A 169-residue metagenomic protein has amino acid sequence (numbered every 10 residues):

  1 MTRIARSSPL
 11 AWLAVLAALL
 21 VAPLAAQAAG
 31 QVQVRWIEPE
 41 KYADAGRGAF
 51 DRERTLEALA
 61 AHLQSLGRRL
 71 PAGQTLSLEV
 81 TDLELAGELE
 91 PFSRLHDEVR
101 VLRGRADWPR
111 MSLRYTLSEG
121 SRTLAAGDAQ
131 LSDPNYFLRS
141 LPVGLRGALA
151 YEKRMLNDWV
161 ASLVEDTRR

Functional and structural regions predicted by a protein language model:
T2-A14: Bacterial N-terminal signal peptides that target proteins for export
A11-P23: Bacterial N-terminal signal peptides
L24-A28: Sec/Tat signal peptide C-region and signal peptidase I cleavage site
A29-G30, R35-D82: N-terminal segment of the mature soluble domain
A29-W36, E98-R103, S162-L163: N-terminal, polar/charged subdomain of small-to-medium soluble alpha/beta proteins
G48-A49, A126-D158: Short secondary-structure boundary motifs at beta->alpha junctions and helix caps
R68-L76, T116-A126: A short, structured loop/turn motif at beta-sheet edges
V80-S118: Surface-exposed short loop/turn segments
